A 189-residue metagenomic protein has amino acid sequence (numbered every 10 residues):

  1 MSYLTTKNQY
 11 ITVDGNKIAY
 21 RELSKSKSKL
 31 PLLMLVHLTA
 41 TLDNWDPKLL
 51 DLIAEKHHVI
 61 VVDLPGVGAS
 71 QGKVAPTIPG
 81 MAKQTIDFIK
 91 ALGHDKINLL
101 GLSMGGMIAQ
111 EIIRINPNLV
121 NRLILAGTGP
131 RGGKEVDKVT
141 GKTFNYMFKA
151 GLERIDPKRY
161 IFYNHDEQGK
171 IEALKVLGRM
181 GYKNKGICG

Functional and structural regions predicted by a protein language model:
M1-Q9: An N-terminal hydrophobic leader/cap segment in hydrolases
T12, N16-Q71: Conserved HGGG/HGGXW glycine-rich cap/lid loop of the alpha/beta-hydrolase fold
P31, H58, D95-N98, L119-R122: Structural signature of beta-strand start/N-cap positions in the alpha/beta core of ABC transporter nucleotide-binding
P47, D51, E55, D87 (+1 more regions): Short, well-ordered alpha-helices that flank and scaffold nucleotide-derived cofactor binding pockets
I60-L100: Active-site loop/oxyanion-hole signature of alpha/beta-hydrolase fold enzymes
G101-G105, A109: Gly/Ala-rich beta-loop-alpha elbow adjacent to hydrolase catalytic centers
Q110, R114-I115, N121-L152: Flexible "cap/lid" loop of the alpha/beta hydrolase fold
E135-V136, E153-G189: Conserved alpha/beta-hydrolase catalytic His-Asp/Glu region
